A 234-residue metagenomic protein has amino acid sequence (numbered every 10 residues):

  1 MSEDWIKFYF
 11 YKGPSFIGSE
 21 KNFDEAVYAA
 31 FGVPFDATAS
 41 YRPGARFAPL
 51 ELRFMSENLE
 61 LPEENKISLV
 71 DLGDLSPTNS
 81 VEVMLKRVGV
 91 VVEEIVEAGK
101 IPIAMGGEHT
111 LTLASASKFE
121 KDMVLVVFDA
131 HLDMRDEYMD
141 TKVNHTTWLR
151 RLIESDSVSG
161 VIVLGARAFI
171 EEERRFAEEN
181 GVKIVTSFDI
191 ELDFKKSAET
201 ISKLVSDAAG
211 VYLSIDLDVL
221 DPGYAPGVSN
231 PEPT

Functional and structural regions predicted by a protein language model:
S2-T234: Conserved alpha-helical scaffold segments that buttress catalytic/binding sites
